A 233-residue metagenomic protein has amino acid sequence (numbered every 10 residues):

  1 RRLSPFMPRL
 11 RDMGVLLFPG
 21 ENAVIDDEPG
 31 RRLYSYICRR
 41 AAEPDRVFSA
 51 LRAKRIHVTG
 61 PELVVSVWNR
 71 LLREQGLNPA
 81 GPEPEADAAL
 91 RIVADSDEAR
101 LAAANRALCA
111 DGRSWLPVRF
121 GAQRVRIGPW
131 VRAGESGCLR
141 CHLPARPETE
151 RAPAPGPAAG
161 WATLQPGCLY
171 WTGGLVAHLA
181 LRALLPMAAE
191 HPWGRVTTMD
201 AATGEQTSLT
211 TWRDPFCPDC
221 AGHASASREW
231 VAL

Functional and structural regions predicted by a protein language model:
R1-G20, D87-L233: Glycine-rich phosphate/adenylate-binding loop
R1-N78, P117, R140, A183 (+2 more regions): Long, charge-rich, low-complexity alpha-helical segments
R46-V47, G81-P82, G128, T207: Short, flexible, glycine/charge-rich loop motifs used to bind or transfer phosphoryl groups or to couple energy/partner
S49-A50, E83-E85, C109: Solvent-exposed alpha-helices and their adjacent loops that cap or buttress functional pockets in soluble metabolic
N78-A88: Short acidic low-complexity segments
